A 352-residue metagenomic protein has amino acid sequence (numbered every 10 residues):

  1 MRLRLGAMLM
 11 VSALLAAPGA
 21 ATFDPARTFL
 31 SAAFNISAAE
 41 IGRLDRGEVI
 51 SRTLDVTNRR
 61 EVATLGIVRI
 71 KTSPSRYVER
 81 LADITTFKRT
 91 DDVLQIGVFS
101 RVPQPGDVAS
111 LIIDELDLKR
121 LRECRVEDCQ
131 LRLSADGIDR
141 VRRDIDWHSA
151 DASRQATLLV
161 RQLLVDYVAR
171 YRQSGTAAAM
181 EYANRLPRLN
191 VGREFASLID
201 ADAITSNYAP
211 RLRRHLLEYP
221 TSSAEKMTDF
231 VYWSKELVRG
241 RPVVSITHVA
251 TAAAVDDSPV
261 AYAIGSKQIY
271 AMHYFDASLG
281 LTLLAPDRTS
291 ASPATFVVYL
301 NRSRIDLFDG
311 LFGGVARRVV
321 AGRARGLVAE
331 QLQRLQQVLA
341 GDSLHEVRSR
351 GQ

Functional and structural regions predicted by a protein language model:
M1-R4: Positively charged n-region of N-terminal signal peptides that target proteins for export
G6-A16: Bacterial N-terminal signal peptides
V11, D83-T86: Polar helix-capping/helix-linker motif
A21-I70, P74-R76, T86, T90-Q352: Terminal "cap-and-tail" regions of soluble proteins that handle hydrophobic small molecules
V78-L81: A structural/positional concept
